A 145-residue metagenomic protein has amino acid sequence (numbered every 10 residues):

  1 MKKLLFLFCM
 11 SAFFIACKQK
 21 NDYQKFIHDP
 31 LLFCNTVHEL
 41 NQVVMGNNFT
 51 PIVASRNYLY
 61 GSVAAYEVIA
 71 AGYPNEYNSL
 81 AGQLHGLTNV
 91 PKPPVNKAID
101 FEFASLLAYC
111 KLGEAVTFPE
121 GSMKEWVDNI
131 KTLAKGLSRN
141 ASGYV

Functional and structural regions predicted by a protein language model:
M1-I27: Bacterial Sec-dependent N-terminal signal peptides
K18-V145: Acidic/polar surface patches and capping/hinge elements
